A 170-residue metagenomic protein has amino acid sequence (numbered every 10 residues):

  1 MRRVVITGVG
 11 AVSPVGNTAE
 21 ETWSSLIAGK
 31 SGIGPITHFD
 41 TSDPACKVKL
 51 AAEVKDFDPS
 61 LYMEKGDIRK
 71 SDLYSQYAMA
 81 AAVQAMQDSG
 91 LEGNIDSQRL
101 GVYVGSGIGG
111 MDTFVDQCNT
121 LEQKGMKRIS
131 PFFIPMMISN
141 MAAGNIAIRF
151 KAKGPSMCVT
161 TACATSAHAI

Functional and structural regions predicted by a protein language model:
M1-I108, T113-P155: Conserved "HGTGT" condensation-loop signature of ketosynthase/thiolase-family condensing enzymes that catalyze
K70, T161-A162: Pocket-edge positions in alpha/beta enzyme catalytic cores
P155-T161: Short loop-beta-helix segment that forms the pyridoxal 5′-phosphate
S166: Short conserved active-site loop signatures built around small residues
A169: Active-site histidine-anchored catalytic micro-motif
